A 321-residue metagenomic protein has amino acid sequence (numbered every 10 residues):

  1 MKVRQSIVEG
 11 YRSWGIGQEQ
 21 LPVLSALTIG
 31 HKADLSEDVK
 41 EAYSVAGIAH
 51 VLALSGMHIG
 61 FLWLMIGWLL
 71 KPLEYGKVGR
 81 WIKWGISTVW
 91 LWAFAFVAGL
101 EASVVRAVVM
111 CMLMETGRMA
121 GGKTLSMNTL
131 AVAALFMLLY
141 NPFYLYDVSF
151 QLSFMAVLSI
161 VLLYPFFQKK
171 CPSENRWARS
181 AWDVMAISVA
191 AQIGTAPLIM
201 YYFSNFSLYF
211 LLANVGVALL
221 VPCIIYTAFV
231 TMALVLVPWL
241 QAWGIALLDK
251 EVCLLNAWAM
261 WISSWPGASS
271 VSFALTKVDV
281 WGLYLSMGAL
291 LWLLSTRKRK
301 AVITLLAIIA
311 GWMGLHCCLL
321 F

Functional and structural regions predicted by a protein language model:
M1-V109, E115-T116: Aromatic-rich juxtamembrane segments at the membrane interface
G15, D38-Y43, W84, L91 (+6 more regions): Hydrophobic alpha-helical segments, principally membrane-spanning helices and signal/leader peptides
G79, R297-K298: Alpha-helix capping and helix-coil boundary motifs
K83, S87, A133, D249 (+1 more regions): Hydrophobic alpha-helical transmembrane segments of polytopic
L100-R297, H316-L320: Internal transmembrane alpha-helical bundles of multi-pass membrane proteins
R299-F321: Internal/C-terminal transmembrane anchor helices
